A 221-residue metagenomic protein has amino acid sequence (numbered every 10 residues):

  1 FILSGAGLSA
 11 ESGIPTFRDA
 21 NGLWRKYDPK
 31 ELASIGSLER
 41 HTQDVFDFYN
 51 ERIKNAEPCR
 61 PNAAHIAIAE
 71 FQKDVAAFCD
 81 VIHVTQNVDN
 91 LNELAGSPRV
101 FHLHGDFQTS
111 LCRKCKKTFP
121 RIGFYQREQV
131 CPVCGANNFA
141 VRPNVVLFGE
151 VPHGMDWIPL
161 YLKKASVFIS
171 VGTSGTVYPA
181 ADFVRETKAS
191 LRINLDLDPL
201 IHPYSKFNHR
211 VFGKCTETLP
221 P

Functional and structural regions predicted by a protein language model:
F1-P221: Conserved catalytic core of sirtuin-type NAD+-dependent deacylases
